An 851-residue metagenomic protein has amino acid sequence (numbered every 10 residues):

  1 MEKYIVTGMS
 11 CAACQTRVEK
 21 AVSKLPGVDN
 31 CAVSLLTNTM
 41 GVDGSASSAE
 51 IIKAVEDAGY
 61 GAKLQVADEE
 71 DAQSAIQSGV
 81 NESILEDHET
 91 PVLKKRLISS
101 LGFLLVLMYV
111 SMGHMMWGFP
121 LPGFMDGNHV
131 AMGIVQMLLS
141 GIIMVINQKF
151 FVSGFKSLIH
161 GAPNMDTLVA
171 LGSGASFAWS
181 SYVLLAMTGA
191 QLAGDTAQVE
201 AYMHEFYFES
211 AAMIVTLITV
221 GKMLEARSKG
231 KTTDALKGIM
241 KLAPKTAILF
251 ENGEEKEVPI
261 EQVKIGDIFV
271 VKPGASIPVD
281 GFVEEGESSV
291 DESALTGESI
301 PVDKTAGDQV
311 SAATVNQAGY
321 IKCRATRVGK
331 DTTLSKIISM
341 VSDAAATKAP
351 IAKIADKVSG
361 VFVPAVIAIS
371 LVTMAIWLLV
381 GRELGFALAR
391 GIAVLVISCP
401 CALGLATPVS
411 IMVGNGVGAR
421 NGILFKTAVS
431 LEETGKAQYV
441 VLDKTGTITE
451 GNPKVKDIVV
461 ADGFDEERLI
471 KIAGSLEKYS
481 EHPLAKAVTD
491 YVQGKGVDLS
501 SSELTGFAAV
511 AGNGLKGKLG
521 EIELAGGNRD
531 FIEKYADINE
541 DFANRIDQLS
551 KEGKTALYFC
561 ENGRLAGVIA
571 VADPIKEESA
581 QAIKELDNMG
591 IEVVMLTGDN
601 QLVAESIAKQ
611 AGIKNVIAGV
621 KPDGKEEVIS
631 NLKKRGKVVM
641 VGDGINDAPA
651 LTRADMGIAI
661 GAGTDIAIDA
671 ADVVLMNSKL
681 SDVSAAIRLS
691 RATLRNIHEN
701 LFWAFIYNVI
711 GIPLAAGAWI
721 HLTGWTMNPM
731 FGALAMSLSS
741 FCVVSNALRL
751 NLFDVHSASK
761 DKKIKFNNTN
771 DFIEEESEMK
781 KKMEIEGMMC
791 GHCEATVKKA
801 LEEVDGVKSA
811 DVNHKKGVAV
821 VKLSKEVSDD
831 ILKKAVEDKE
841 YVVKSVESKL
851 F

Functional and structural regions predicted by a protein language model:
M1-G133, K229, E254-E257, S339-T347 (+1 more regions): Flexible metal-binding regulatory segments at protein termini and peripheral loops
P26-D43, S48, E205-F206, K237-D331 (+2 more regions): Conserved cytosolic catalytic loops of P-type ATPases
V92-T246, K357, I458, G724-P729 (+2 more regions): Transmembrane helix-loop-helix hairpins at the membrane interface
K95, T314, Q438-E481, A511-V594 (+2 more regions): ATP-driven catalytic headpiece of P-type ATPases
M116-V130, I159, A178, V417 (+8 more regions): Membrane-embedded alpha-helical bundles of multi-pass transporters
T196-A197, A212-P273, K304, I354 (+5 more regions): Juxtamembrane coupling segments of multi-pass membrane pumps/enzymes
L295, I354, A389, A402-L476 (+4 more regions): Conserved catalytic phosphorylation-site environment of P-type ATPases
T347, A437, L519-E521, G553-T555 (+1 more regions): Conserved ATP-binding TGD loop and adjacent catalytic N/P-domain core of P-type ATPases
